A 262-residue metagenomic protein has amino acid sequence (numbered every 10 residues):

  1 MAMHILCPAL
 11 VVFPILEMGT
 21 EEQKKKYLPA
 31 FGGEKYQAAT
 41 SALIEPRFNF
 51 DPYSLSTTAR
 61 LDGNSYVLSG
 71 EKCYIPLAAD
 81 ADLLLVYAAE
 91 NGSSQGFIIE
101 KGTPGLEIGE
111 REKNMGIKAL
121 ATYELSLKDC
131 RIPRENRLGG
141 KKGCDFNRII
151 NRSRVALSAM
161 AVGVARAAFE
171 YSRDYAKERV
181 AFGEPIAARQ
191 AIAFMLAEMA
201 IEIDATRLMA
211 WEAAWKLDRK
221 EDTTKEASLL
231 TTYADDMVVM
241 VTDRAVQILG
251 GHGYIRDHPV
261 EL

Functional and structural regions predicted by a protein language model:
M1-C7: Short, flexible active-site-proximal loops enriched in glycine and acidic residues
M3, M18-Q23, G33-E34, P52 (+3 more regions): Alpha-helical interface subdomain recognition
A9-M18: Helix-loop "lid/cap" segments that line or gate small-molecule binding pockets
E34-I44: A short, Trp-centered hydrophobic/proline-enriched beta-strand micro-motif
D51-Y53, L77-A81, K118-L120: Short glycine/proline-enriched turns and hinge-like loops at secondary-structure junctions
S54, G102-R134: Flexible, small-/acidic-enriched active-site or ligand-binding loops
N64, Y123-R148: A short, charged helix-loop
S69-I108: A short core secondary-structure module
